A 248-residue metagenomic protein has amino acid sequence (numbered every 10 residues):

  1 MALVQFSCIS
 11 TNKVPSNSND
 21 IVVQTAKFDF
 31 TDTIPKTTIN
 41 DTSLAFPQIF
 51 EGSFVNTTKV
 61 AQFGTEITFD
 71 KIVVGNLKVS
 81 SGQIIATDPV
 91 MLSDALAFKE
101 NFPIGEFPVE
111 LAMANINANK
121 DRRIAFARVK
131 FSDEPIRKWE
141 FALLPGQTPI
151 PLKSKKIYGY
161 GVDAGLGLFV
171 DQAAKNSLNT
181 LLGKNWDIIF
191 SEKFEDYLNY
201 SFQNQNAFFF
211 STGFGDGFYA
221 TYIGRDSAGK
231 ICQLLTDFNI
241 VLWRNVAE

Functional and structural regions predicted by a protein language model:
M1-Q5: Bacterial N-terminal signal peptides
T11-E248: Intrinsically disordered, low-complexity acidic regions enriched in Pro/Ser/Thr
